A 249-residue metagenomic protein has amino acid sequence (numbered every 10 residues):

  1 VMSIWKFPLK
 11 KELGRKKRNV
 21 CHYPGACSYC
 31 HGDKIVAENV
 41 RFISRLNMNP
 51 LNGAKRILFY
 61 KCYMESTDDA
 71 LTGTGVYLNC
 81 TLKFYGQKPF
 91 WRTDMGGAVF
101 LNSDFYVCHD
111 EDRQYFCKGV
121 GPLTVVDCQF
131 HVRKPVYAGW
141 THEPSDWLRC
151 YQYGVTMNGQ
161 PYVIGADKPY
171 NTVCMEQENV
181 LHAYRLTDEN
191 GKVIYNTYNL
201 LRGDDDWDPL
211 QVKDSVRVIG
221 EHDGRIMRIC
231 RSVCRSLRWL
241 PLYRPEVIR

Functional and structural regions predicted by a protein language model:
V1, W239-P241: Beta-solenoid repeat scaffold
V1-G224: Sequence-level preference for short, compositionally simple segments enriched in small aliphatic or small polar residues
C230, R235-W239: N-terminal amphipathic/hydrophobic targeting modules at extreme N-termini, encompassing cleavable Sec/SRP-type signal
